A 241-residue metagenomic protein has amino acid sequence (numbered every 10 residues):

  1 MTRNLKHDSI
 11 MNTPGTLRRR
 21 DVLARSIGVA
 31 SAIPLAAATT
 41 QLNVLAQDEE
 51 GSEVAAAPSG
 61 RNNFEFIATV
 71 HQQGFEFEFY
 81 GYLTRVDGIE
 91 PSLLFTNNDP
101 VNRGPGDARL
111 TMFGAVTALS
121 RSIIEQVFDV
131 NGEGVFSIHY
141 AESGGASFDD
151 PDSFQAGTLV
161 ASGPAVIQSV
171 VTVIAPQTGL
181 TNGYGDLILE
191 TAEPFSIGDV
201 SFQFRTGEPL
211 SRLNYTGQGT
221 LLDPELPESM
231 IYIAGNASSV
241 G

Functional and structural regions predicted by a protein language model:
M1-D21, R25-A37, L42-L45: N-terminal secretory signal peptides
E50-G241: Extracytosolic secretory-pathway proteins
